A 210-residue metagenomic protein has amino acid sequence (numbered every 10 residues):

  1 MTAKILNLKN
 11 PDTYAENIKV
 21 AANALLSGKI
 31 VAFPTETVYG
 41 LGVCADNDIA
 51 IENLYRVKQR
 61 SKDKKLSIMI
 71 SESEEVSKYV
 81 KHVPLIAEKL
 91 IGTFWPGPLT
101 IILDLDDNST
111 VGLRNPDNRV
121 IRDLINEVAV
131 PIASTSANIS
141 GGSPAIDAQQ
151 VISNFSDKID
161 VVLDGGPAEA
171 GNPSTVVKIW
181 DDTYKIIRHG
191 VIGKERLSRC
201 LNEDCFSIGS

Functional and structural regions predicted by a protein language model:
M1-S210: Active-site-adjacent structural elements in enzyme catalytic cores
